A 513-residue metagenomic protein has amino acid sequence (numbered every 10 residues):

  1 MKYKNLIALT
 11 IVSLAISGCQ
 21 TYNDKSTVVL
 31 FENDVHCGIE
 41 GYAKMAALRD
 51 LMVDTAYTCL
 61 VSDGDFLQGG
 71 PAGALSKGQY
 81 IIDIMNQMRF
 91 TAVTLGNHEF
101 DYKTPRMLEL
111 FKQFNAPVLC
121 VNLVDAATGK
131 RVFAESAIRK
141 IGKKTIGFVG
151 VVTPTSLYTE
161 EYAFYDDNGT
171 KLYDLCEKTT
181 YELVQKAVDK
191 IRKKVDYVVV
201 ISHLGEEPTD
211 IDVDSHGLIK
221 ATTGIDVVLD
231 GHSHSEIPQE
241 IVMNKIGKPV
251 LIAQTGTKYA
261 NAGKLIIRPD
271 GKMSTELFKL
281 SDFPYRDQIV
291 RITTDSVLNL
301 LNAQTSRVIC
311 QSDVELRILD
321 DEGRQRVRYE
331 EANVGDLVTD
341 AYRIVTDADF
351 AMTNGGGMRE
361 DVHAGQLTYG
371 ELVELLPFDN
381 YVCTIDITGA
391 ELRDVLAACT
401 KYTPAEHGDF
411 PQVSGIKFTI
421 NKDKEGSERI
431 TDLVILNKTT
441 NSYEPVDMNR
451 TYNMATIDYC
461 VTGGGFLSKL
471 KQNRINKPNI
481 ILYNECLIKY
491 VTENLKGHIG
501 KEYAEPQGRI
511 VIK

Functional and structural regions predicted by a protein language model:
M1-I7: Bacterial N-terminal signal peptides that target proteins for export
A15-G18: C-terminal motif of bacterial Sec signal peptides marking the signal peptidase cleavage site
Q20-P284, V327-A341, A351, D386 (+3 more regions): Acidic, metal/ion-coordinating pockets
S26-V28, G38-L48, N115-N122, A134 (+3 more regions): Feature captures C-terminal
T27-N33, S62-G64, S312-Q325, E374 (+2 more regions): Acidic/histidine-rich, surface-exposed loop or edge segments in extracytoplasmic proteins
T153, E206, G256-Y259, V314-I318 (+3 more regions): Short, flexible loop/turn elements at secondary-structure junctions
T275-I289, D432-S442: Short, solvent-exposed aromatic-acidic interface loops
D287-L367, V373-E374: Hard-cation-handling environments
